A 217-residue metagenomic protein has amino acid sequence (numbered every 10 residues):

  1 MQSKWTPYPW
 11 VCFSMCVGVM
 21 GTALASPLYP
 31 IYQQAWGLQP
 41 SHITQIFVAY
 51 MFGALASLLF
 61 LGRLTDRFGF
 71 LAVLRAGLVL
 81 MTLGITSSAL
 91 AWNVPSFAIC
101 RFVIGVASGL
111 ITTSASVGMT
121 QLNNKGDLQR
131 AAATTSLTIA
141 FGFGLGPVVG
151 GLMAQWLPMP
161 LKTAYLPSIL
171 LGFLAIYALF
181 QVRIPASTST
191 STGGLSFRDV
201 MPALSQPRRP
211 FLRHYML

Functional and structural regions predicted by a protein language model:
T6-P40, T112: Extracytoplasmic
P7, Q39-F47, A132, S136: Juxtamembrane helix-start elements in MFS-like secondary transporters
G37, G69, L90-S96, P158: Helix-breaking motifs and short loop linkers at transmembrane-helix boundaries and internal kinks in secondary membrane
Q45-R63, T112, S116: Central cavity-lining transmembrane alpha-helices of secondary-active solute carriers, predominantly the Major
G84-S87, P95-I104: Paired small-residue
C100-I139: Cytoplasmic helix-loop-helix junction between adjacent transmembrane helices in 12-TM secondary transporters
K125-R183: Helix-loop-helix hairpin linking two adjacent transmembrane segments in secondary transporters
R183-A203: Flexible cytoplasmic inter-helical loops of multi-pass small-molecule transporters
